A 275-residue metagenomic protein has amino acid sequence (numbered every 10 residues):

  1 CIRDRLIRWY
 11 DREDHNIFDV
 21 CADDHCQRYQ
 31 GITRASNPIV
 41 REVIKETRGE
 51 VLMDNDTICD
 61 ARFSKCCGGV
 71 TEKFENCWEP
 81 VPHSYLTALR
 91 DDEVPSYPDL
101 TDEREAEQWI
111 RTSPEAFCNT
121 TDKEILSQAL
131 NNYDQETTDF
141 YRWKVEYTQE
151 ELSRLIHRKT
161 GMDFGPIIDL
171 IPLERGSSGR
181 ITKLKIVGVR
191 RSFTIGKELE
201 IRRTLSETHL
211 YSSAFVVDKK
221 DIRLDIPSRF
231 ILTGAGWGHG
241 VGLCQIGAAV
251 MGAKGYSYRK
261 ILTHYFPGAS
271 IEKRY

Functional and structural regions predicted by a protein language model:
R3-Y275: Conserved, single-site charged/polar hotspot
